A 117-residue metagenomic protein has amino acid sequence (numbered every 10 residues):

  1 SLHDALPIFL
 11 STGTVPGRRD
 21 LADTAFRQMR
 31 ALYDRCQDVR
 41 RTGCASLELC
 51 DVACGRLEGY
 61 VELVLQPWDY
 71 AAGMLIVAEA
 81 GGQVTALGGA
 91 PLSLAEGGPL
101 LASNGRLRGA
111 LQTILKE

Functional and structural regions predicted by a protein language model:
A5-E117: An extended, acidic
